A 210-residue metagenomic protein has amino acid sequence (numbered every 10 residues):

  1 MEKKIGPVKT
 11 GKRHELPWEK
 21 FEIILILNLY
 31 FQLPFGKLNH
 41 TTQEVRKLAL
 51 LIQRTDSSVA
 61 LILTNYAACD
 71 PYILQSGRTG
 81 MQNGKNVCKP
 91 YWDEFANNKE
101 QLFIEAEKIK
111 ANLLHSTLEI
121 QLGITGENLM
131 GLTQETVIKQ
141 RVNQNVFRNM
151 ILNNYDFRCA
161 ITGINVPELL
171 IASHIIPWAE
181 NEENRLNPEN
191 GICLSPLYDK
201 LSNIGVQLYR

Functional and structural regions predicted by a protein language model:
P7-L29, I138: Short, Lys/Arg-enriched anionic-surface-contact patches
N28-H40: Short helix->loop/beta-hairpin flanking segments within DNA-binding domains
E44-A49: Short alpha-helical "recognition helix" segments of helix-turn-helix
R54-D70: Major-groove recognition helix of helix-turn-helix-like DNA-binding domains
T55, R158, I171, L194: The −1 position to Zn-ligating cysteines in a subset of zinc-ribbon hairpins
D56, C193-Y209: Short Cys/His-centered divalent metal-binding micro-motifs
P71-D93: Short Lys/Arg-enriched helix C-cap and helix-to-coil transition segments that create basic nucleic-acid-contact patches
I120-I164, I176-E189: Short, charged surface segments at domain edges that flank catalytic/cofactor-binding sites
